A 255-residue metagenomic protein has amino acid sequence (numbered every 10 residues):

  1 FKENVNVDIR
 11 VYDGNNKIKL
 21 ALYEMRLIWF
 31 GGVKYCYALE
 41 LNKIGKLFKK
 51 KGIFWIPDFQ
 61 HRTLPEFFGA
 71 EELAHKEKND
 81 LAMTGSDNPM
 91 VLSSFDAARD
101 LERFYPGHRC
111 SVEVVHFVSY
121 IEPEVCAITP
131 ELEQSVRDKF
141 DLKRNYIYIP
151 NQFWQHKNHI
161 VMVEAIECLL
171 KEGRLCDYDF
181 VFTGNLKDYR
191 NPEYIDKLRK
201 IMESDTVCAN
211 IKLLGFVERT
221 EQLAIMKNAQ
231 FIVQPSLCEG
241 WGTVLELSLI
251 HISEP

Functional and structural regions predicted by a protein language model:
F1-S253: Carbohydrate transferase catalytic cores enriched for Leloir-type hexosyltransferases
